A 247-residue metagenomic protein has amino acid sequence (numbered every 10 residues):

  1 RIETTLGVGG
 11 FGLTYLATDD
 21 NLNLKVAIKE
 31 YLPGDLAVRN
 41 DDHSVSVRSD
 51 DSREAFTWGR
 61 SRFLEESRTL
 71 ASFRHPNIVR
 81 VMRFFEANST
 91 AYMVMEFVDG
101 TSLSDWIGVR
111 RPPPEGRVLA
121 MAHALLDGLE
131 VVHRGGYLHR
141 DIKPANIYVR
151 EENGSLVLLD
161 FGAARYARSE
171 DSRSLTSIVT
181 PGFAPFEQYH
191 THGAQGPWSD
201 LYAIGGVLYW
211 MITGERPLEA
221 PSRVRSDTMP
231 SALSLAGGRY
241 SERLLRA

Functional and structural regions predicted by a protein language model:
E3-G9, T14: Protein kinase glycine-rich loop
V38-S72: AlphaC helix of the eukaryotic protein kinase fold
F84: Activation-segment/catalytic-loop signature of the eukaryotic protein kinase fold
N88-S102, W106: Conserved short submotifs of the Hanks-type protein kinase catalytic core that shape the nucleotide-binding pocket
M121-A122: Activation segment signature within eukaryotic-like protein kinase domains
L125-Y137: Protein kinase catalytic-loop region centered on the HRD/HxD motif
G182-A247: C-terminal lobe helix-coil module of Hanks-type protein kinase domains
